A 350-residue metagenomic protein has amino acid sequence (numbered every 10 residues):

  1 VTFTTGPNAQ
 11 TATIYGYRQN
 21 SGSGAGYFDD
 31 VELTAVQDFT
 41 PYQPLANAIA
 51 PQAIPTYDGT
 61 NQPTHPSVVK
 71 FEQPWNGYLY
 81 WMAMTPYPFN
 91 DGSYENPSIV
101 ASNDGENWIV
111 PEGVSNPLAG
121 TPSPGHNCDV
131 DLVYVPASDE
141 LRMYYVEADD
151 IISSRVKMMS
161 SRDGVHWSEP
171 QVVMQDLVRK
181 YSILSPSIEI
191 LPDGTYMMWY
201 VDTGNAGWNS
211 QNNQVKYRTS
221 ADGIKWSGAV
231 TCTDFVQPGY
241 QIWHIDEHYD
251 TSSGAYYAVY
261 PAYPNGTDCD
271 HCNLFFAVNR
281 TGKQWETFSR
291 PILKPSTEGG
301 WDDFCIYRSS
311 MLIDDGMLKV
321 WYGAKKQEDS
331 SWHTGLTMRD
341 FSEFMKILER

Functional and structural regions predicted by a protein language model:
V1-D38: Extracellular and organelle-lumenal recognition/adhesion modules and their flexible linkers in secreted
Q37-R350: Carbohydrate-active catalytic/glycan-binding domains of CAZyme proteins, especially the secreted or lumenal ectodomains
